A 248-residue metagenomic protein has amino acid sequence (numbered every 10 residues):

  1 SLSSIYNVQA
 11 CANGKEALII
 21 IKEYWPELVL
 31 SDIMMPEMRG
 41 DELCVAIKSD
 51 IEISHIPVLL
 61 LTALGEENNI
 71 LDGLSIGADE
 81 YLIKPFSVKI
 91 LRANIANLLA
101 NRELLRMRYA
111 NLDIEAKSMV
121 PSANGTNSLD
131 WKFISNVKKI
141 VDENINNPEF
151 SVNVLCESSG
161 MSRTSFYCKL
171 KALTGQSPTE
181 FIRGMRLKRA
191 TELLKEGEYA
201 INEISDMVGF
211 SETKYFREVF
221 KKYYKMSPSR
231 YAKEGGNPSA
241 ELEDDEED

Functional and structural regions predicted by a protein language model:
Y6-A12, I20: Short hydrophobic/Thr-rich beta-strand motif most characteristic of the beta2 strand and flanking loop of CheY-like
Y24-L30: Active-site beta3 strand of CheY-like receiver
M35: Receiver (REC) domain active-site loop signature in two-component systems and cognate sites in sensor histidine kinases
F86-I95, M107: C-terminal output helix
A172-S211, K233-D248: Terminal helix-turn-helix DNA-binding modules in bacterial transcription factors
